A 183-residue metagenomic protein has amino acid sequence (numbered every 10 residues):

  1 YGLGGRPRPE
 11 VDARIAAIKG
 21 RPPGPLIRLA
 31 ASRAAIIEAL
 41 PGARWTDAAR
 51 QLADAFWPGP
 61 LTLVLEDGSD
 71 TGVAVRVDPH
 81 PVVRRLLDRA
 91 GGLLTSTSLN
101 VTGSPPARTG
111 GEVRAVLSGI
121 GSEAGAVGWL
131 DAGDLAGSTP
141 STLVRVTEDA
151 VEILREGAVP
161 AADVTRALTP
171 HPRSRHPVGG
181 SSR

Functional and structural regions predicted by a protein language model:
Y1-R183: Active-site-adjacent structural elements in enzyme catalytic cores
